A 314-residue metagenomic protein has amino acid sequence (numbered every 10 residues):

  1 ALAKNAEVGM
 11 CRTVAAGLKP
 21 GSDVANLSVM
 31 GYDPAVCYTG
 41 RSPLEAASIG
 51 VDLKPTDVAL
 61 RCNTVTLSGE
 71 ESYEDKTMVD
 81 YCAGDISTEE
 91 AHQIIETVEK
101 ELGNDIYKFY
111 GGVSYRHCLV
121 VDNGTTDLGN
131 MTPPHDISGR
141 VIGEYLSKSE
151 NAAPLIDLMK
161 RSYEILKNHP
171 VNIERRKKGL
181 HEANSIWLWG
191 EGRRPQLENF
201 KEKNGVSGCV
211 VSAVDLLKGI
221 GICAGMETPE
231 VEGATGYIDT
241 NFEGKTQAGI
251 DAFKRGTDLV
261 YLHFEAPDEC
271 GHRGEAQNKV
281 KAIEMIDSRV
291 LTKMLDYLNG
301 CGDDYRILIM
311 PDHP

Functional and structural regions predicted by a protein language model:
A1-N104: Active-site nucleophile/metal-coordination loop of metallo-enzymes that catalyze phosphate/sulfate and related
A15, E70-H92, S114, D136-S149 (+4 more regions): Conserved mixed alpha/beta catalytic, RNA-binding, or beta-rich assembly cores of soluble enzyme, regulatory
G69-T77, V121-V141, A224, T246-L295: Active-site His/acidic residue clusters
Y81-W187, E191-R193: Glycine-rich, mobile lid/loop segments that gate access to catalytic sites or pores
A91-I95, L155-L166, F242-I250, I283-L295: Short, hydrophobic/amphipathic alpha-helical packing segments that form internal helix faces or helix-helix interfaces
R193-A282: Anion-binding catalytic surfaces of enzymes that hydrolyze or transfer phosphate/sulfate esters
A282-P314: Metal-dependent active-site segment of extracytoplasmic phospho-/sulfohydrolases and closely related
